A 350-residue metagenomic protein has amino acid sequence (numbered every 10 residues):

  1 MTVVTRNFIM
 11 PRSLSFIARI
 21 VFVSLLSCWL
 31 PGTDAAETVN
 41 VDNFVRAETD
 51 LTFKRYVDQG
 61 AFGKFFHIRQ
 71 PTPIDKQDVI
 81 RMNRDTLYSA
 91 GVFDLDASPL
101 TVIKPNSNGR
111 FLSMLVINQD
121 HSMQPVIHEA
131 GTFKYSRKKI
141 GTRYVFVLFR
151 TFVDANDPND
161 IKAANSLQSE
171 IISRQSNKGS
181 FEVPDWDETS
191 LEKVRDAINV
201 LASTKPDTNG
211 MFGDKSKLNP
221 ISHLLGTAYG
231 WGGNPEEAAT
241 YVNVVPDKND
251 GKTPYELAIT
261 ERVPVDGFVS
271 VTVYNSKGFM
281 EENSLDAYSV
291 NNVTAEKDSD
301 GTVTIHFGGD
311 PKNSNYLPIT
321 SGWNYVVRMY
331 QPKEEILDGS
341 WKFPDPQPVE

Functional and structural regions predicted by a protein language model:
M1-L14: N-terminal secretory signal peptides that target proteins for export/translocation
V3-T5, A18, P31: Intrinsically disordered, low-complexity serine/threonine-rich segments
R19-C28: Bacterial N-terminal signal peptides
C28-A36: Bacterial Sec-dependent signal peptides at the C-terminal "C-region" and cleavage site
A35-E350: A compositional/structural signature for long, glycine/proline-rich flexible linkers and loops on extracytoplasmic
